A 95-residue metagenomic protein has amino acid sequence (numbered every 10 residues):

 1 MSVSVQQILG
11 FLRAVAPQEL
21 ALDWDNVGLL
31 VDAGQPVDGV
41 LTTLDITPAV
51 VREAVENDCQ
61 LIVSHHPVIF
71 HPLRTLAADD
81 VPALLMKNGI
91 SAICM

Functional and structural regions predicted by a protein language model:
M1-M95: Hydrophobic structural segments
